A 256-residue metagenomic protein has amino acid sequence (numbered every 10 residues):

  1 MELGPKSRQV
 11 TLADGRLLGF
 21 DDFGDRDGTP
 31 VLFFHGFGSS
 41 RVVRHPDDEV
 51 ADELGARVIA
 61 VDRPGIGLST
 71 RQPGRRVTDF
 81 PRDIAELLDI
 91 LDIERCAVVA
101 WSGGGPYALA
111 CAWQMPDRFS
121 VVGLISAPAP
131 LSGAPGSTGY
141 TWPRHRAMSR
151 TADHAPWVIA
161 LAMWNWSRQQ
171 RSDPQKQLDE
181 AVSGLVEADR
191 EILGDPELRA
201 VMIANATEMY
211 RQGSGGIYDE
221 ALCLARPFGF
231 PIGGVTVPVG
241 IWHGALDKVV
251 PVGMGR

Functional and structural regions predicted by a protein language model:
M1-F23: N-terminal cap/lid segment of alpha/beta-hydrolase-fold proteins
R16-T70: Conserved HGGG/HGGXW glycine-rich cap/lid loop of the alpha/beta-hydrolase fold
F33-F37, R63, S102, A127 (+1 more regions): Glycine-rich His-Gly loop
D79-A97: Conserved acidic catalytic loop of the alpha/beta-hydrolase fold
E94-G139: Conserved hydrolase catalytic core segment
W142-F230: Alpha/beta-hydrolase
V235, I241-H243, D247: Short beta-strand/loop motif that positions the catalytic acidic residue of the alpha/beta-hydrolase fold
K248-M254: Conserved alpha/beta-hydrolase "acid-adjacent" motif
